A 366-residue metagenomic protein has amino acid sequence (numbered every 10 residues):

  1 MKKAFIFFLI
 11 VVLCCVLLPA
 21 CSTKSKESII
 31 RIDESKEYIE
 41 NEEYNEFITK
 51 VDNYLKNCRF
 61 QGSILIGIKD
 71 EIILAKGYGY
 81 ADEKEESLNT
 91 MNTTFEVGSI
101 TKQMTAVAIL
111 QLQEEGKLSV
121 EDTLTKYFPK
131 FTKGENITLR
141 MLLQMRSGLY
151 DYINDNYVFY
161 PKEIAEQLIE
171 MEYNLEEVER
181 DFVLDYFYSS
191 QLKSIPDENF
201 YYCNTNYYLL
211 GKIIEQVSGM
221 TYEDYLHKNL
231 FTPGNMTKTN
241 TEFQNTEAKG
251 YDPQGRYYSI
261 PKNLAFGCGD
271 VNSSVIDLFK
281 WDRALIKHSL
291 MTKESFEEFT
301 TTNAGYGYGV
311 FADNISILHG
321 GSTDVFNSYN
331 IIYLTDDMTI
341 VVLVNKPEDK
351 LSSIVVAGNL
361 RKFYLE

Functional and structural regions predicted by a protein language model:
F5-T23: Sec-dependent N-terminal signal peptides of Gram-positive bacterial secreted proteins and lipoproteins
C21-G77, S259-E366: Catalytic loop of the DD-peptidase/beta-lactamase superfamily, centered on the K-T-G motif and neighboring
V51, I64, D70, T105 (+7 more regions): Residue-level preference for non-acidic, small/hydrophobic
C58-G62, E85-M141, L192-C203, F266-G269 (+1 more regions): Short active-site loop at a secondary-structure junction that contains or immediately precedes the catalytic residue(s)
I72, L124, F131, T241-E247: Short, solvent-exposed turn/loop segments enriched in Gly/Ser/Thr/Pro and often Arg
I137-D324, S328-Y329: Short, surface-exposed loop or secondary-structure junction motifs that flank catalytic or metal-binding residues
